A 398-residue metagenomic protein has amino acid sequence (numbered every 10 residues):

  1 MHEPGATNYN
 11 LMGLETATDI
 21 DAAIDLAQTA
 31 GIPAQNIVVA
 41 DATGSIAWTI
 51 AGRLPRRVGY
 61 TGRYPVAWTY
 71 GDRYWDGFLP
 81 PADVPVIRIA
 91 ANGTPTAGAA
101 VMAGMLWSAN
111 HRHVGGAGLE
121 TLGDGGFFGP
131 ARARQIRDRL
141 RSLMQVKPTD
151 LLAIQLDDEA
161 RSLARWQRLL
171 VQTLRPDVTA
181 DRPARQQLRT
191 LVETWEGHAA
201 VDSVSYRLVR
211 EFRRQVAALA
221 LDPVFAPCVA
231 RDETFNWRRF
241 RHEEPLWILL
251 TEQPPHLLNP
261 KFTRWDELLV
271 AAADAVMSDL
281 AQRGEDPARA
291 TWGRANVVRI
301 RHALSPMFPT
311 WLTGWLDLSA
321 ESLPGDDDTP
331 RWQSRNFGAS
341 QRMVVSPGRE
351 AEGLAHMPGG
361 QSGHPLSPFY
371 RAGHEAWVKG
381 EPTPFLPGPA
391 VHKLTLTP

Functional and structural regions predicted by a protein language model:
M1-D181, Q186-P398: C-terminal/peripheral segments of proteins
